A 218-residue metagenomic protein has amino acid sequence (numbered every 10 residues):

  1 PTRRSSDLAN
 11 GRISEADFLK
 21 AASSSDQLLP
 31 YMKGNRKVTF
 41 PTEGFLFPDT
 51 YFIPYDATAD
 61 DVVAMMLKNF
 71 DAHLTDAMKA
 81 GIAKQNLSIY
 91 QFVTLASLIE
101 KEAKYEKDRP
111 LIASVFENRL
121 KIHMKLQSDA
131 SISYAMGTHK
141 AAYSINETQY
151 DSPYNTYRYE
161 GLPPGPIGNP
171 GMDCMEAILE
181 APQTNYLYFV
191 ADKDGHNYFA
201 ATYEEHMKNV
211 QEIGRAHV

Functional and structural regions predicted by a protein language model:
P1-S5, H217: Short, small-residue-biased leader/transition segments that mark boundaries at the very start of proteins
A9-R12, K20, S24-R215: Bacterial extracytoplasmic/cell-wall-associated proteins, especially those involved in peptidoglycan
